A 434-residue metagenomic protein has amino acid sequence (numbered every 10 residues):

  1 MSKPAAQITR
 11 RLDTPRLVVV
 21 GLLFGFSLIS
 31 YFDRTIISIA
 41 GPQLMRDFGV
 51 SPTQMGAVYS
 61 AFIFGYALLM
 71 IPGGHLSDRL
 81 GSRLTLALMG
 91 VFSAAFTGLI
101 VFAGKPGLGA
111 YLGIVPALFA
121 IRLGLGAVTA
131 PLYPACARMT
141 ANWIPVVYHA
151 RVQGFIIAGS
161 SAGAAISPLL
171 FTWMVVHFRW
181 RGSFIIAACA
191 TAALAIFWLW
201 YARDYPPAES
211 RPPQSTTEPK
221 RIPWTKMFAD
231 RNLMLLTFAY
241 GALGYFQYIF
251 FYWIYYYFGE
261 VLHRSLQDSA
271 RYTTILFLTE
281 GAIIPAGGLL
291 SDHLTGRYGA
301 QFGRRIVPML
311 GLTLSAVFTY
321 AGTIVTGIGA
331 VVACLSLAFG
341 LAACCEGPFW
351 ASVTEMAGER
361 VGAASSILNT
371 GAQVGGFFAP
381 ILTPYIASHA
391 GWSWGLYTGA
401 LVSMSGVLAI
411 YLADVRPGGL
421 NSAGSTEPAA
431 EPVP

Functional and structural regions predicted by a protein language model:
K3-L12, Y205-T237, E431-P434: Juxtamembrane intracellular "pre-TM" segments in multi-pass secondary transporters
V18-P52, F250-Y255: Extracytoplasmic
I37-S38, R231-P285, E346, W350: Extracytoplasmic gate region of multi-pass secondary transporters
S60-G74, T274-G287: Central cavity-lining transmembrane alpha-helices of secondary-active solute carriers, predominantly the Major
V91-Y111, T313-T326: C-terminal ends and interior cores of transmembrane alpha-helices in multi-pass membrane transporters/permeases
I121-S161: Cytoplasmic helix-loop-helix junction between adjacent transmembrane helices in 12-TM secondary transporters
I156-D204: Helix-loop-helix hairpin linking two adjacent transmembrane segments in secondary transporters
F302-P348: C-terminal transmembrane helical hairpin of 12-TM major facilitator-type secondary transporters
